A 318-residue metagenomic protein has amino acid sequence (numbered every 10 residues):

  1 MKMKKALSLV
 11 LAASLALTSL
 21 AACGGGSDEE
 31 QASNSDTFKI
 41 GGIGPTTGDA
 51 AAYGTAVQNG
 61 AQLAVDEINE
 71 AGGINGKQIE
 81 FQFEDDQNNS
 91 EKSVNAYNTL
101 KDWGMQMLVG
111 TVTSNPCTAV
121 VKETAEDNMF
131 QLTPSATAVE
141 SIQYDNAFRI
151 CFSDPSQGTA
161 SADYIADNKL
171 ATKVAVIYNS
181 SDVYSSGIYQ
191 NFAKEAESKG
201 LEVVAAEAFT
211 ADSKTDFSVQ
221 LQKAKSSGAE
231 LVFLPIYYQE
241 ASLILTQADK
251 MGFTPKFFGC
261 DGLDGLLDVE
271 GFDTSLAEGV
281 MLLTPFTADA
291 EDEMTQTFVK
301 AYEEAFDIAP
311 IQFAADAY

Functional and structural regions predicted by a protein language model:
M1-K39, E70, D102: Short, low-complexity disordered leader/linker segments with a strong preference for bacterial N-terminal type II
S27-E30, A52-V57, A71-S141, I150 (+2 more regions): Beta-alpha junction/loop-to-helix N-cap segments that form part of ligand/metal-binding clefts
N34, G41-G60, E84-S90, V112-T113 (+4 more regions): Extracytoplasmic "Venus flytrap"
A52-N75, Q190-E197: Short, polar/charged alpha-helical segment
S93, I150-K173, S186-I188, K214-S218 (+4 more regions): Hydrophobic alpha-helical segments within soluble ligand-binding/sensing domains
L100-V112, L132-P134, A175-Y178, G228-Y238 (+3 more regions): Periplasmic-binding protein-like
A147-A208, L231: An alpha-beta-alpha
A248-Y318: Extracellular/periplasmic periplasmic-binding protein-like sensory domains
